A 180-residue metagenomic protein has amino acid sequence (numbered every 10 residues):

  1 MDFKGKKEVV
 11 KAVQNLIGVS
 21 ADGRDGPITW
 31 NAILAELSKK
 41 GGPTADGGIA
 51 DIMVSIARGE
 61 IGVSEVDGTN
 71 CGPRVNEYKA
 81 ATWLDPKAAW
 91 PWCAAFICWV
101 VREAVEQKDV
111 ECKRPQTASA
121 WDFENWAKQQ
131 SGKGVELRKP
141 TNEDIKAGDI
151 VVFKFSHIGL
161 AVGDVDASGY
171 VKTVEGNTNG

Functional and structural regions predicted by a protein language model:
M1-D46: Short acidic, glycine/serine/threonine-rich helix-capping segments at coil-helix boundaries
F3-E8, R24-P27, G47-D51, K87-A95 (+1 more regions): Soluble non-cytosolic domains of exported or imported proteins
L16, A50, V54, Y170-V171: A residue-level signal for beta-strand positions that form part of recognition/binding surfaces within mature
G26, I56-R58, C98, G148-F153: Short, functionally critical alpha-helical segments immediately adjacent to catalytic or ligand/cofactor-binding
A32, F96-V100, D122: Generic beta-strand or strand-like secondary-structure segments
S38-V110: N-terminal capping segments
G48, Q107-G180: ...with weaker cross-activation on analogous glycine-rich loops/strands in unrelated enzymes
